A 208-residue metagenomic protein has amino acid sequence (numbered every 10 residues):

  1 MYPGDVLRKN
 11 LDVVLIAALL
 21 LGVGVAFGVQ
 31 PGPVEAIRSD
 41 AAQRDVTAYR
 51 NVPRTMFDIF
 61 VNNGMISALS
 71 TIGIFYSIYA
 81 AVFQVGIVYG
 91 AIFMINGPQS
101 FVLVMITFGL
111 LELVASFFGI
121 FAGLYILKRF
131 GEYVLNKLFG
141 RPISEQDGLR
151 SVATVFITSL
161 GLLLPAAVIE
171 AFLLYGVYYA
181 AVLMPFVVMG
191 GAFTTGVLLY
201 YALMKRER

Functional and structural regions predicted by a protein language model:
M1-K9, F57, M65-I66, L138-D147: Cytosolic juxtamembrane amphipathic/interface segments immediately preceding and feeding into a transmembrane helix
G4-A36: N-terminal signal-anchor transmembrane alpha helix
D12-I16, L20, F57-V61, M65 (+3 more regions): Alpha-helical transmembrane segments of integral membrane proteins
G28, G32, G86-I95, L164-L174: C-terminal ends of transmembrane alpha-helices and the immediately adjacent extracellular/lumenal or cytosolic loop
I37-M56: Perimembrane loop-to-helix junctions flanking transmembrane segments
R50-V114, F118-F121: Pore-lining transmembrane helices
F118-L135: Membrane-water interface of transmembrane alpha-helices
N136-R208: Terminal transmembrane helical module of multi-pass membrane proteins
